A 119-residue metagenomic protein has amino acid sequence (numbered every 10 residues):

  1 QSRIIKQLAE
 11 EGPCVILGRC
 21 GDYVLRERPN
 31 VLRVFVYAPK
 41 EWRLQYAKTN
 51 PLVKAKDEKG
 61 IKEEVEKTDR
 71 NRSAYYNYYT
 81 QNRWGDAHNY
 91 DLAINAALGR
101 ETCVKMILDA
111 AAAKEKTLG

Functional and structural regions predicted by a protein language model:
Q1-R26: Glycine-rich phosphate-binding loop used to anchor ATP phosphates in small-molecule kinases, encompassing both
S2, R100-L108: Short, amphipathic alpha-helical "lid/cap" segments that border enzyme active or binding sites
C20-D22, P39, G99: Short glycine-rich anion-binding loops that position phosphate/pyrophosphate groups of nucleotides and phosphorylated
Y23-R28, G85-A87: Short loop/helix-cap segments at secondary-structure boundaries that form the rim of catalytic
E27-K48, A55-K67: Conserved phosphate-donor/acceptor-positioning beta-strand/loop module used by diverse small-molecule
K56-E101: Small-molecule kinase domains that catalyze NTP-dependent phosphoryl transfer to phosphate-bearing small molecules
K114-G119: C-terminal helical "lid" subdomain and adjoining coupling/linker elements of P-loop NTPases
